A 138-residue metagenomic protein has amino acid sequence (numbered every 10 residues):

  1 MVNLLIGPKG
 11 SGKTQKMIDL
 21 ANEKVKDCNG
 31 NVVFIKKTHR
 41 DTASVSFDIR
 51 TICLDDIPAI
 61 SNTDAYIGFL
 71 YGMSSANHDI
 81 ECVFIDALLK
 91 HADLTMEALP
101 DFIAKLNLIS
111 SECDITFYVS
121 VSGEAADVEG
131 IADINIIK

Functional and structural regions predicted by a protein language model:
M1-S74, V128-D133: Conserved P-loop
S74, D79-K138: Replace "adjacent to P-loop NTPase cores in ATP/GTP-dependent enzymes" with "adjacent to NTP-binding cores
